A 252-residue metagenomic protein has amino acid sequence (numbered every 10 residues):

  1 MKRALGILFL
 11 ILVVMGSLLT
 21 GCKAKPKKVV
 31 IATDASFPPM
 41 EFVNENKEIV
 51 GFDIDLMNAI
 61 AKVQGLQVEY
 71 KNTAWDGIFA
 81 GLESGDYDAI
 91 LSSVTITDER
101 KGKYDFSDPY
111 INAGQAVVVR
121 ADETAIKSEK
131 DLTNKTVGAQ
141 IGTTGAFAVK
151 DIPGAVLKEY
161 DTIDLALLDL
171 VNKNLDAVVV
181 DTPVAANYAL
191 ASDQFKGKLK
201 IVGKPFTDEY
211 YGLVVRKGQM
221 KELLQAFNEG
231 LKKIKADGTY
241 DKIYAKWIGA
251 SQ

Functional and structural regions predicted by a protein language model:
M1-K28, S251-Q252: Short, low-complexity disordered leader/linker segments with a strong preference for bacterial N-terminal type II
A24, E69, T144-Y160, K196-V202 (+1 more regions): Ligand-binding clefts/hinges and TM-proximal coupling segments of bilobed small-molecule sensing domains
P26-S93, D237: Extracytoplasmic small-molecule ligand-binding "clamshell" domains of the periplasmic binding protein/Venus flytrap
I54, E69-A80, T124, T144 (+2 more regions): Short helix-initiation/N-cap motifs at beta->coil->alpha
S92-G102, A148-D151, D176-T207: A ligand-binding cleft/hinge motif common to bilobed small-molecule-binding domains
D105-N112, V156-K158, F195-T207, V215-G218: Short beta-strand->loop
A116-A125, E209-A226: A bilobed periplasmic-binding-protein/Venus flytrap-type ligand-binding module shared by bacterial periplasmic
R120-T136: Flexible hinge/capping segments at coil-to-helix
